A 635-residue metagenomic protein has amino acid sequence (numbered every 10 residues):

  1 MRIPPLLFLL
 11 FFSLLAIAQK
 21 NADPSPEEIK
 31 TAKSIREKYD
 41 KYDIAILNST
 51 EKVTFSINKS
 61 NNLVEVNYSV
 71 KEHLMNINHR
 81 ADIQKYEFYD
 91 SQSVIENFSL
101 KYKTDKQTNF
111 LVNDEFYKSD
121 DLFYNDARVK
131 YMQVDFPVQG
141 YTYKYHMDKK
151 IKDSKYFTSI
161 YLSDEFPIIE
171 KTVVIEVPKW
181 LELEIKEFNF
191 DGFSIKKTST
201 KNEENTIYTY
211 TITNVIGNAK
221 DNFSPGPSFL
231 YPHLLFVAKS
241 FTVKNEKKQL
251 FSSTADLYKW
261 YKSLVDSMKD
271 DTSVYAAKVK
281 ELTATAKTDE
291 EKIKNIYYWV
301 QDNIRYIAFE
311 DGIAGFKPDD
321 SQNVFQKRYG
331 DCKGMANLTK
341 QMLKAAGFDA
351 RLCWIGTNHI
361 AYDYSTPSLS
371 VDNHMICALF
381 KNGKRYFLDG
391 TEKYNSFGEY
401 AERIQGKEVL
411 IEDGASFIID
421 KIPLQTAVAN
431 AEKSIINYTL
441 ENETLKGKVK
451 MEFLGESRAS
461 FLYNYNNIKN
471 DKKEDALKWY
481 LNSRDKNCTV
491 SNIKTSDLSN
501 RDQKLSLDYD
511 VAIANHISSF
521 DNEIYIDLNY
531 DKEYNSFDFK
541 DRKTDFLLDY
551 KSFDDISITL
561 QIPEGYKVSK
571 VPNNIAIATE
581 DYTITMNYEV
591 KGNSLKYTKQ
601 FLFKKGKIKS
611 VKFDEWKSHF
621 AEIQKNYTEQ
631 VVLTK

Functional and structural regions predicted by a protein language model:
M1-D23: Bacterial Sec-dependent N-terminal signal peptides
K20-F88, P423-L440, L445-M451: Early extracytoplasmic/domain-onset interaction patches
K20-K30, D148-K155, S159, S163-E165 (+6 more regions): Secretory-pathway-linked proteins and extracytosolic
V70, Y143, V173, I296 (+4 more regions): Cysteine-centered nucleophilic/redox motifs
Y86-D114, P167-F188, Y463-N492, D554-T579: Solvent-exposed beta-hairpin/edge-strand motifs
E96-S163, I195-Y231, I435-N437, T489-D521: A surface-exposed beta-strand-loop module
K292, G334-D420: Hydrophobic/aromatic-rich core segments of domains that either
Q405, G414-H516: Long hydrophobic segments that form regular secondary structure
